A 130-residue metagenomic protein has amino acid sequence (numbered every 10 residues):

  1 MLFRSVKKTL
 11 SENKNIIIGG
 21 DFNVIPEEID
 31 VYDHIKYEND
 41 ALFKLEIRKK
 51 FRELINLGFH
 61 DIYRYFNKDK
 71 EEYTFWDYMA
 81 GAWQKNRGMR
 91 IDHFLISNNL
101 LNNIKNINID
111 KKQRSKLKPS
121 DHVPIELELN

Functional and structural regions predicted by a protein language model:
F3-I91: Metal-dependent phosphoesterases centered on the DNase I-like endonuclease/exonuclease/phosphatase
E27, N98, L127-E128: Generic hydrophobic alpha-helical membrane-span motif
D30, K105, L117: Short acidic, gly/pro-rich beta-turn/loop elements at beta-sheet edges and active-site/ligand-binding grooves
Y63, K105-N108: Residues embedded in well-ordered beta-strands within globular domains across many folds
L95: Hydrophobic alpha-helical positions that pack around
L100-N103: Short helix-loop capping/hinge motifs at secondary-structure junctions, enriched in acidic/polar residues
N108-N130: Surface polyanion/phosphate-binding segment centered on an Asp-His-Pro turn
